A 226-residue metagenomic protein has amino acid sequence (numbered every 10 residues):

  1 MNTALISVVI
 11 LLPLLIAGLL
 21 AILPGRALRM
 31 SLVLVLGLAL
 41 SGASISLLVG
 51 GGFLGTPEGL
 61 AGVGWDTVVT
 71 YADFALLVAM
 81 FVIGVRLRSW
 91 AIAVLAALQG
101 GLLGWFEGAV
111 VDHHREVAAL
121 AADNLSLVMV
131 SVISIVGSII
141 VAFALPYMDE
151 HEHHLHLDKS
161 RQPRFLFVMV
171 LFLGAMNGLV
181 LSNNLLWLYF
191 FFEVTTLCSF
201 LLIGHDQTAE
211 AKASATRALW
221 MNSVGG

Functional and structural regions predicted by a protein language model:
M1-F167: Transmembrane helix-loop-helix hairpins at membrane boundaries of multipass inner-membrane proteins
R164-G226: Alpha-helical multi-pass transmembrane bundles of energy-transducing inner-membrane proteins
